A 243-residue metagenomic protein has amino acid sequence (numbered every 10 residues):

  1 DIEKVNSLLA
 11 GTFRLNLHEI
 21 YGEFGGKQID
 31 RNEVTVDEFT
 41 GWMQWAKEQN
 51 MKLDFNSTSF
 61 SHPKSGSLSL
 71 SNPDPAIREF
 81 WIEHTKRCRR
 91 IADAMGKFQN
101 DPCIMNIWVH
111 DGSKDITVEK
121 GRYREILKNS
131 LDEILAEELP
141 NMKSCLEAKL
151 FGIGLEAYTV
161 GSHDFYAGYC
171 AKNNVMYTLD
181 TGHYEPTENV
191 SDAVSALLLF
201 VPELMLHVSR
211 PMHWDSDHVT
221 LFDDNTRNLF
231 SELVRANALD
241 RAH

Functional and structural regions predicted by a protein language model:
D1-P73, F80, R89-R90, D101 (+5 more regions): Alpha/beta catalytic barrel-like cores
K27, V118-G121, A157-G161, S191-D192 (+1 more regions): Short glycine/threonine-rich loop-to-helix capping motif typified by GTGT followed within a few residues by an Asp-Pro
N32-D54, T58, H62-M176: Active-site acidic/histidine proton-transfer and metal-coordination neighborhood in alpha/beta enzyme cores
L146, L179, L206-V208: Active-site flanking residues adjacent to catalytic metal/cofactor-binding acidic residues
H163-Y166, V190-V194, T226-F230: A general structural signal for well-ordered alpha-helical packing
C170-N173, P186-E188, D192: Acidic, metal/ion-handling microdomains and their immediate structural contexts
K172-M176, L198-L204: Glycine-enriched alpha-helix->loop->beta-strand junction motifs that scaffold or abut catalytic
H183: Short, glycine/acidic-enriched loop or turn micro-motifs at the edges of active sites
